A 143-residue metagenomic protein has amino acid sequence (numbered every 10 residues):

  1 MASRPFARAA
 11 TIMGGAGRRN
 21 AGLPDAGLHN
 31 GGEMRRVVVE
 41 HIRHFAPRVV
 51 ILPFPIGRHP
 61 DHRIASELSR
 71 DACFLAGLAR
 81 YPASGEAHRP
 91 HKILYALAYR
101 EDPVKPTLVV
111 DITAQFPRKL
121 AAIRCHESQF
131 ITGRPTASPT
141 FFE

Functional and structural regions predicted by a protein language model:
M1-H44: Active-site rim/loop-helix segments in enzyme catalytic domains that contact anionic ligands
H29-E143: Metal-dependent de-N-acetylase/amidase catalytic core
